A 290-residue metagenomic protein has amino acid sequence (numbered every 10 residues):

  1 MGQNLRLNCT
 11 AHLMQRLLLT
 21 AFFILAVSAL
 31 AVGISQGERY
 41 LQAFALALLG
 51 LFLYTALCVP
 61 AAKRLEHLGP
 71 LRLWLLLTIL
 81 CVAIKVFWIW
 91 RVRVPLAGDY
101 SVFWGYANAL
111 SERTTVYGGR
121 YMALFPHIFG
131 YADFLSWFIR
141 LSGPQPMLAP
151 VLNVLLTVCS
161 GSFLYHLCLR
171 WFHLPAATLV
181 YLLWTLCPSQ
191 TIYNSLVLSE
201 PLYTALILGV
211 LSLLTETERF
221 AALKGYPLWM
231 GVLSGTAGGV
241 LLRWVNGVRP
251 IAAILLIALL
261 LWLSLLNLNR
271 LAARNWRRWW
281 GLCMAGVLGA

Functional and structural regions predicted by a protein language model:
M1-K85: Start-transfer (signal-anchor) and selected internal transmembrane alpha helices of multi-pass inner/ER membrane
V59-K63, V151-W171, G209: Transmembrane-helix motifs of polytopic, lipid-linked glycan transferases
C81-V82, L179-P188, S212, L242 (+1 more regions): Short helix- or helix-capping micro-motifs that position conserved polar/aromatic residues at function-defining sites
V92-Y106, E112-F134, G143-M147: Extracytoplasmic catalytic/substrate-binding loops of multi-pass membrane glycan-assembly enzymes
F129, G143-C159, Y181: Loop-to-helix entry region of an early transmembrane alpha helix in multi-pass inner-membrane enzymes
L164-L186, A205: Transmembrane-helix signature of polytopic, membrane-embedded enzymes that assemble or transfer cell-envelope glycans
S189-L202, V248: Short acidic/glycine- and proline-prone juxtamembrane loop motifs at membrane-interface regions of multi-pass membrane
V210-L233: Membrane-interface transmembrane helices that cradle and orient dolichyl/undecaprenyl
